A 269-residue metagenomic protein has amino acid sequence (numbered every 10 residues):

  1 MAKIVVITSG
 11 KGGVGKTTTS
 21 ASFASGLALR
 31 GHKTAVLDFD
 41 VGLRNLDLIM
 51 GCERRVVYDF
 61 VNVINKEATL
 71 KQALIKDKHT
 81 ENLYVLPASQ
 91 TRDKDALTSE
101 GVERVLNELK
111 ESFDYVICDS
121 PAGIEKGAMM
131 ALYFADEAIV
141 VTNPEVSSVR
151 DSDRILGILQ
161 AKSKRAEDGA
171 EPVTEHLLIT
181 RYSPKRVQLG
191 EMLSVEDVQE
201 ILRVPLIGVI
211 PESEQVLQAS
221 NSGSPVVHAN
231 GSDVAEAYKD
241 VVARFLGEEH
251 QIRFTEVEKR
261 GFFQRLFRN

Functional and structural regions predicted by a protein language model:
I4-E67, Y115: Walker A/P-loop NTP-binding active-site region of P-loop NTPases, recognizing the glycine-rich GxxxxGKT/S
V6, A28, M50-G51, N65 (+9 more regions): Signal for well-folded cores of large energy- and translation-related assemblies
S9, D38, P87-Q90, T142 (+1 more regions): Flexible glycine-/small-residue-rich
G12, V63, L86, D119 (+3 more regions): Residue-level signature of catalytic and energy-coupling elements of molecular machines, predominantly ATP/GTP-dependent
F39-E111, S220-N221: P-loop/Walker-type NTP enzyme "switch/lid" segment
V57, K71, S99, E103 (+4 more regions): Amphipathic alpha-helical transducer elements in NTP-driven molecular machines
K110-E111, Y115, P121-I207: Conserved catalytic-core segment of NTP-binding enzymes
A166-N269: C-terminal lobe/tail of nucleotide-utilizing enzymes
